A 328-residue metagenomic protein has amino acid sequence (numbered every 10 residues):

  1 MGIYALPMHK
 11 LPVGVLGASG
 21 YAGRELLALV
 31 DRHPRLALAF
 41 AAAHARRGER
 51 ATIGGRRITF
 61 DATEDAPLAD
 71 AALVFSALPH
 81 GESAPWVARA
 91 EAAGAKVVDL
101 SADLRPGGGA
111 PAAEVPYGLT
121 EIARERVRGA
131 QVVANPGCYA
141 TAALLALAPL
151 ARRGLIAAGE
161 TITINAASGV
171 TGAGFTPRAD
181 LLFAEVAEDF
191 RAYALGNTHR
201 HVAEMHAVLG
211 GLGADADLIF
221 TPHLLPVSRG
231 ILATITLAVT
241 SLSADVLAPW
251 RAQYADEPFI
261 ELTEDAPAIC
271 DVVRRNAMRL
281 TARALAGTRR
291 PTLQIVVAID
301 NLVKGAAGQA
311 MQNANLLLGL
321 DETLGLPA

Functional and structural regions predicted by a protein language model:
G2-L195, G210, R283-R289, T323-L324: N-terminal Rossmann-like NAD(P) cofactor-binding subdomain of oxidoreductases, focused on the glycine-rich
P12-V15, A134, T234-T236, I295-A298: Short glycine-rich or small-residue beta-strand-to-loop segments that form or flank ligand, phosphate, metal/Fe-S
Y21, E114, C138-L145, G196-E204 (+4 more regions): Conserved active-site and cofactor/substrate-binding residues in soluble primary-metabolism enzymes
L27, L144-A151, V202-H206, L247 (+2 more regions): Predominant activation on well-ordered alpha-helical scaffold segments within soluble catalytic domains
G129-A130, I231-A233, P291-L293: Short amphipathic alpha-helical segments
Y193-N197, H223-P226, A268-V272: Short Gly/Pro-enriched turn/cap motifs at secondary-structure boundaries
T198-L262: C-terminal substrate-binding/catalytic lobe of Rossmann-fold NAD(P)-dependent dehydrogenases
T236-A328: C-terminal active-site/capping subdomain that shapes the small-molecule cofactor and substrate pocket of enzyme
